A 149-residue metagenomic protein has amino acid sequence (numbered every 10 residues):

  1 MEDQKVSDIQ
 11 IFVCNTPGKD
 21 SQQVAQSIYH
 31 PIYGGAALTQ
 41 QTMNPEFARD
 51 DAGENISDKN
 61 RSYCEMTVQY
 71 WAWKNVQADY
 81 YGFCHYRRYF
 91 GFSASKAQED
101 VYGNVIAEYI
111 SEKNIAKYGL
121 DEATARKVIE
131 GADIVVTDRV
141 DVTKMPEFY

Functional and structural regions predicted by a protein language model:
M1-Y149: ER/Golgi luminal nucleotide-sugar-dependent glycosyltransferases, focusing on the catalytic module
